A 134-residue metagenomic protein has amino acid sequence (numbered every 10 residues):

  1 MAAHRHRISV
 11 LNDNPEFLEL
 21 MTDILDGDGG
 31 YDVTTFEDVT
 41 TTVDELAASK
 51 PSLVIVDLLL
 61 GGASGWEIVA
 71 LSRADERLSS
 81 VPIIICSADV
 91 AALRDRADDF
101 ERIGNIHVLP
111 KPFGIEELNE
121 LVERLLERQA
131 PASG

Functional and structural regions predicted by a protein language model:
M1-P15, R102, G114-G134: Non-catalytic signal-transmission and effector/linker regions of two-component phosphorelay proteins
P15-T34, I103: Two-component/phosphorelay signaling modules centered on CheY-like receiver
T35-D44, G65: Helix N-cap/capping motif at the beta->alpha junctions
D44, W66-S79: Short amphipathic alpha-helix used as the core "switch/output" element in two-component signaling
S49-V56, L60: Active-site beta3 strand of CheY-like receiver
K50-S52, R77-P82: His-Asp phosphorelay/catalytic-motif detector in bacterial-type signaling
S64-E67, V90-L109, E116, E120: Alpha4 helix (beta4-alpha4-beta5 surface) of REC/receiver domains from two-component response regulators
C86-A88: Hydrophobic/aromatic residues positioned on beta-strands within the core alpha/beta folds
